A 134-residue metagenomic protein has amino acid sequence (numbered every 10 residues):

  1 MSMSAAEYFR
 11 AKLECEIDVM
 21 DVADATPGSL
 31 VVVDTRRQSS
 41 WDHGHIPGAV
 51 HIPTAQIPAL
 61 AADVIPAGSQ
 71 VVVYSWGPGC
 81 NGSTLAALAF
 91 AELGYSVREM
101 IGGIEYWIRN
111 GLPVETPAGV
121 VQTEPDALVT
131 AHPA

Functional and structural regions predicted by a protein language model:
M1-H43, T116-A134: Flexible, polar/low-complexity N-terminal or interdomain linker segments that lie immediately upstream of folded
T26, H45, A61, G111: Short, flexible helix/strand-to-coil boundary loops that buttress conserved ligand/catalytic motifs in alpha/beta
T26-V32, P47-G48, Q70, Y95-S96: Short active-site oxyanion
W41-P47, W107: Short loop/helix-cap segments at secondary-structure boundaries that form the rim of catalytic
V50, A67-G68, V114-A118: Short, hinge-like loop/turn segments at secondary-structure boundaries
I52-L60: Glycine-rich, highly charged phosphate/nucleotide-binding loops
A62-I108: Catalytic cysteine-centered active loop of the rhodanese-like fold, especially the PTP/DSP P-loop
A91-Y95, W107-P125: Short, Lys/Arg-rich amphipathic alpha-helical interaction segments that bind nucleic acids or acidic protein surfaces
